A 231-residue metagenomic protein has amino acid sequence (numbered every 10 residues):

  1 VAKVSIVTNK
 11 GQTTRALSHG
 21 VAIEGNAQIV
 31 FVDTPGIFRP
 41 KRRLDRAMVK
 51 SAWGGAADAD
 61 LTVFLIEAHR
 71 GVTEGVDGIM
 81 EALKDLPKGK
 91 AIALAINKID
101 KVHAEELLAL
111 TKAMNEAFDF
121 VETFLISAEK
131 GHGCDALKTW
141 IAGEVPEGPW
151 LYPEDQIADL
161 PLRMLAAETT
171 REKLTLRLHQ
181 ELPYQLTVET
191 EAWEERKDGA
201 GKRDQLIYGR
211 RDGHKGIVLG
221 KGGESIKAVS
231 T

Functional and structural regions predicted by a protein language model:
V1, S18, D33, A52 (+7 more regions): Residue-level signature of catalytic and energy-coupling elements of molecular machines, predominantly ATP/GTP-dependent
V1-L61, I66, L206-Y208: Conserved G1/Walker A P-loop phosphate-binding module
V7, V32, A95, E189-W193: Solvent-exposed beta-strand sheet faces enriched in polar/charged residues
G11-T13, P35-F38, A68-V72, I99-V102 (+4 more regions): Conserved nucleotide-binding/hydrolysis micro-motifs of P-loop NTPases
Q12-R15, D45-V49, W53-A56, T73 (+7 more regions): Amphipathic alpha-helical transducer elements in NTP-driven molecular machines
A22-Q28, A47-F124, R177, L182 (+1 more regions): Conserved C-terminal guanine-recognition region of P-loop GTPase G domains, centered on the G4
K90-A93, D100-A158, L162: Canonical P-loop GTPase G-domain recognition
L162-T231: P-loop NTP-binding site
